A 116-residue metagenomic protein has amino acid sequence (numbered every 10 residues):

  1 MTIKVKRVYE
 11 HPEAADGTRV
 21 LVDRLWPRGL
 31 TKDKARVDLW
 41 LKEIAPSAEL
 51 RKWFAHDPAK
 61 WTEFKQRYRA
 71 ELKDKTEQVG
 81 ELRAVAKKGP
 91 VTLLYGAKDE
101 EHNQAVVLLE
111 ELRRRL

Functional and structural regions predicted by a protein language model:
M1-L116: Residues lining hydrophobic/aromatic ligand-binding pockets adjacent to catalytic sites
